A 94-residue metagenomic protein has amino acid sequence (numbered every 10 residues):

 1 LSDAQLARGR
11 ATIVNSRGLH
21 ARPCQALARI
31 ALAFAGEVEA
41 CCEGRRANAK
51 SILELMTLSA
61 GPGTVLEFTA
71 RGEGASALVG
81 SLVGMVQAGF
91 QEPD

Functional and structural regions predicted by a protein language model:
L1-S2, R17, G36-E39, R46 (+1 more regions): Structural preference for solvent-exposed beta-strand-turn elements and adjacent flexible terminal/loop segments within
A4-N15: Short amphipathic
N15, P23, N48-S51, L78: Helical mechanochemical/support elements of P-loop NTPase systems and associated helical scaffolds
H20: Conserved nucleotide-state-sensing and coupling region of NTP-binding domains
L27: Serine-dependent acyl-ester chemistry module
E39-E73: Amphipathic, hydrophobic secondary-structure cores in small proteins
G61-D94: C-terminal structural segments of small proteins and small subunits
